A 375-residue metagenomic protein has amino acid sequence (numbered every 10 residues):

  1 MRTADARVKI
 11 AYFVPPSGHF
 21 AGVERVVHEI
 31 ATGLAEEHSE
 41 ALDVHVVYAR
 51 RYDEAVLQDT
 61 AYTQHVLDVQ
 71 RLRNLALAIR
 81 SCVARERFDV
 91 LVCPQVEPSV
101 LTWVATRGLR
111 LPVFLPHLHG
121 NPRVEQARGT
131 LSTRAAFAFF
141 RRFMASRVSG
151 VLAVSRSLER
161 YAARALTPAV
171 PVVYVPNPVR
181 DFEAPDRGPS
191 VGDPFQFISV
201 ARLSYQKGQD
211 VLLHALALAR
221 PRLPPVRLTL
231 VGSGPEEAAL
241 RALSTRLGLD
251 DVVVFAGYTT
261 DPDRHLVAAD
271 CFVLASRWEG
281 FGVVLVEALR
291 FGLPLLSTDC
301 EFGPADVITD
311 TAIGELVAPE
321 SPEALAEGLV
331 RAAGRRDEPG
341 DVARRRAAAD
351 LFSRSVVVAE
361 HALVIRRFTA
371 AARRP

Functional and structural regions predicted by a protein language model:
Y12-N74, Y174: N-terminal strand-loop element at the rim of the active site of nucleotide-sugar-dependent glycosyltransferases
A21-E29, F195, S199-P221, P235-R241 (+1 more regions): A conserved mid-protein helix/loop that constitutes part of the nucleotide-sugar donor-binding site
R80, T133-V151: Membrane-proximal helix-turn-helix segments that form the acceptor-binding/catalytic region of lipid-linked
C93-S99, L118: Short His-centered aromatic/hydrophobic patch
S146-P171, V179-D181: A short, active-site helix/loop in glycosyltransferases that binds the activated sugar's phosphate group
Y258, R277: Aromatic "clamp/platform" in nucleotide-sugar-dependent glycosyltransferases that forms part of the donor/acceptor
P294-T298: Short hydrophobic beta-strand element within catalytic cores of glycosyltransferases and related nucleotide-activated
T309-P322, V330-D337: Conserved acidic donor-binding segment of nucleotide-sugar-dependent glycosyltransferases
